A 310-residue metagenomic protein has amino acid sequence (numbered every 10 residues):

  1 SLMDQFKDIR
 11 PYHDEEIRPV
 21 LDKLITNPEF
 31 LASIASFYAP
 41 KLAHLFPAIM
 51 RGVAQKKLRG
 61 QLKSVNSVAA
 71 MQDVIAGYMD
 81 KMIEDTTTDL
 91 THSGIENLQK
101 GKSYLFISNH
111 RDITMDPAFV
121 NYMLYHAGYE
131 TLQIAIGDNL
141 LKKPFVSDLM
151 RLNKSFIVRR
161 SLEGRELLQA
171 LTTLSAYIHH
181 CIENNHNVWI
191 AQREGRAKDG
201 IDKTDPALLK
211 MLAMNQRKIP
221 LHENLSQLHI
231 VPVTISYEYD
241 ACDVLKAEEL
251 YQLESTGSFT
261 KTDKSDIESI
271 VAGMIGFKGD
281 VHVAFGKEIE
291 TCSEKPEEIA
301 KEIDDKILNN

Functional and structural regions predicted by a protein language model:
S1-Y104, H110-N121, Y125, S147 (+1 more regions): Membrane-anchoring hydrophobic helices of lipid-metabolizing enzymes
L2-I17, L167-N310: Non-catalytic C-terminal accessory region of glycerolipid acyltransferases and related lyso-lipid remodeling enzymes
P40-A54, V74-I75, E130-G137, A170-I182 (+1 more regions): Short N-terminal helix-initiation segments at or just after the protein's N-terminus
L90, Y104, L132, S155-F156 (+3 more regions): A broad, low-specificity signal marking well-ordered, structured residues that form hydrophobic/aromatic
T91-S93, I107, A135, R159 (+2 more regions): Residues in well-ordered beta-strands of folded domains
H92-E96, I136-L140, P144-V146, A176-H179 (+1 more regions): Catalytic micro-motifs at enzyme active sites that drive phosphoryl/nucleotidyl and oxygen chemistry
I95, R111, G137-L140, S155 (+4 more regions): An acidic- and aromatic-residue-enriched active-site/binding cleft used to recognize and process polar
Q99-L167, A213, I219: Catalytic core of membrane glycerolipid acyltransferases/transacylases, capturing the structured, soluble-facing
